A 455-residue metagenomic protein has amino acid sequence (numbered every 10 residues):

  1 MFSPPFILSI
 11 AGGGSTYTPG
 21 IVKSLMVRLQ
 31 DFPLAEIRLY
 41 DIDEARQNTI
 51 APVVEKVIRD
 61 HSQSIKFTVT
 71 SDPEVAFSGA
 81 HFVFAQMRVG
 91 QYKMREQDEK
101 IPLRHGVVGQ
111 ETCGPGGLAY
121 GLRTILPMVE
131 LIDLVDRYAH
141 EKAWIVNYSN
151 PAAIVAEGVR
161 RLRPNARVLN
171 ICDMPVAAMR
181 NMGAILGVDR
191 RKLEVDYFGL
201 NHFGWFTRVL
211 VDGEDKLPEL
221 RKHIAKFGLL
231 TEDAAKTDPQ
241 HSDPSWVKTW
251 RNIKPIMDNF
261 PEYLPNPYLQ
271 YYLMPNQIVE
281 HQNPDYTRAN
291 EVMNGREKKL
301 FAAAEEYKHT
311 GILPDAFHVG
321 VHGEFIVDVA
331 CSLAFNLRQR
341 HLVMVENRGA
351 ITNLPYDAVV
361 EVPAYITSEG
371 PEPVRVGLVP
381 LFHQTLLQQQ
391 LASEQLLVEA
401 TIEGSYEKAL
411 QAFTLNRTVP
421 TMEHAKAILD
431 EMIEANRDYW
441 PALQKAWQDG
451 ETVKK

Functional and structural regions predicted by a protein language model:
G14: Conserved glycine-rich cofactor-binding loop
V27-S62: Glycine-rich phosphate-binding loop and adjoining beta1-alpha1-beta2 segment of Rossmann-like nucleotide-binding folds
K66-G79: Short acidic low-complexity segments
S78, F84-A85, N147: Redox-cofactor binding/interface segments in oxidoreductases and associated redox assembly factors
V89, K93-L162: Rossmann-fold NAD(P)-binding glycine/threonine-rich loop
L131-E214: Internal, well-ordered domain-core segments that constitute the primary functional module of diverse proteins
G187-K455: Long, compositionally biased stretches enriched for glycine and/or charged residues
